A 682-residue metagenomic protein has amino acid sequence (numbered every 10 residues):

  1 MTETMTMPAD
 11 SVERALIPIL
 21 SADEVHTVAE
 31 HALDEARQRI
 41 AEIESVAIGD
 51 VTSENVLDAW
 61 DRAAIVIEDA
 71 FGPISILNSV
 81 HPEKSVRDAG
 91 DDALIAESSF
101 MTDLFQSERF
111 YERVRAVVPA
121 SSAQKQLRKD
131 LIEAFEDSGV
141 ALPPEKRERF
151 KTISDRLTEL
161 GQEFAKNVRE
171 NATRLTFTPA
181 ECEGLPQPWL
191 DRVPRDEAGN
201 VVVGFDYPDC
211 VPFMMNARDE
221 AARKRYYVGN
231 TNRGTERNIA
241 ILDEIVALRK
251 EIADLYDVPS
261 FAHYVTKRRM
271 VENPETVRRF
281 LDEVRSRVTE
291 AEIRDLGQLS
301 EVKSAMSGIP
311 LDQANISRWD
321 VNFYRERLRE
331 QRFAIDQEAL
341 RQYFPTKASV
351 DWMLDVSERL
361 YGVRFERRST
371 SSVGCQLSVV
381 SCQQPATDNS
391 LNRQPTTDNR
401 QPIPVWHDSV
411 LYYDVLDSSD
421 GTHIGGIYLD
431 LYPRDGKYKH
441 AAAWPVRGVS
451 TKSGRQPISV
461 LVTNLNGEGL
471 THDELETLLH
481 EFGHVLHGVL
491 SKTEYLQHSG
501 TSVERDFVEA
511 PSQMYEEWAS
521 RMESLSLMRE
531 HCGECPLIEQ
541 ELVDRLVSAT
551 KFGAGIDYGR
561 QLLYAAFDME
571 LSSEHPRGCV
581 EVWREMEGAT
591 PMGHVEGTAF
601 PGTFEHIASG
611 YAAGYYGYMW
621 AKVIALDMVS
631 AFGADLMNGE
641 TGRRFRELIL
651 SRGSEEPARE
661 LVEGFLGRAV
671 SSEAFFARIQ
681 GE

Functional and structural regions predicted by a protein language model:
T2-L185: N-terminal helix-rich structural modules
T2-T27, H31, N200, A348 (+9 more regions): C-terminal, non-catalytic "cap/extension" segments appended to globular domains
D10-E24, P73-A93, A116-T152, V202-I239 (+6 more regions): Short His/Asp/Glu-rich catalytic/ion-coordination signatures at enzyme active sites or charged loops
I65-I76, E133, V228, V321-R327 (+2 more regions): Short, hydrophobic/amphipathic alpha-helical patches that form generic packing surfaces within helical domains
A123, L127-K129, R156-E159, K166 (+10 more regions): Active-site-proximal, well-structured secondary-structure segments within enzyme catalytic domains
E236, E272, F344, G469-D473 (+2 more regions): Alpha-helix capping and helix-loop boundary segments enriched in small/acidic/polar residues
V302-M306, T370-D388, N392-I403: Short, basic, low-complexity termini and linkers enriched in Ser/Thr/Gly/Pro that act as targeting/leader peptides
L465-L479: Short pre-active-site segment immediately N-terminal to the catalytic Zn-binding motif
